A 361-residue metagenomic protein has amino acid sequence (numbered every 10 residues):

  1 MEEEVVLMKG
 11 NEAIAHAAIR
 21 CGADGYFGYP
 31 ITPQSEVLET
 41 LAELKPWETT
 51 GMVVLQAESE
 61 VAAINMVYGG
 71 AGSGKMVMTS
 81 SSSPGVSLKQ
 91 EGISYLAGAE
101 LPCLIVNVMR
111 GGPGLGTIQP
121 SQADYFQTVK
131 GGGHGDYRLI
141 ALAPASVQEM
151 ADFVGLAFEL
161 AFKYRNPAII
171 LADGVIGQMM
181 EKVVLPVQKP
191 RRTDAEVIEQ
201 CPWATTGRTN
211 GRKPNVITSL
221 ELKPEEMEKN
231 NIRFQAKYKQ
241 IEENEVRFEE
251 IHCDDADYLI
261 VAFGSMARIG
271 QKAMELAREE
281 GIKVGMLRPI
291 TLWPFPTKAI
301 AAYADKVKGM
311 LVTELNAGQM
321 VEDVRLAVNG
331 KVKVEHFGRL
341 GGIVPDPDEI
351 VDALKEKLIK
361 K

Functional and structural regions predicted by a protein language model:
V6-E43: N-terminal glycine-rich anion-binding loops that anchor highly charged ligand groups
K9-A13, Q235-Y258, Q271: Glycine-/acidic-rich phosphate or pyrophosphate-binding loops and their flanking alpha/beta elements
E36-K130, L142-F162: Thiamine diphosphate
L139-E196, E349-K361: Structural signature of the thiamine diphosphate
R165-E250: Conformationally flexible catalytic loops at phosphate/diphosphate-handling active centers
G270-Y303: Generic long, charged, amphipathic alpha-helical segments
E314-K361: Peripheral docking tails and interdomain loops at the edges of cofactor- or intermediate-handling domains
